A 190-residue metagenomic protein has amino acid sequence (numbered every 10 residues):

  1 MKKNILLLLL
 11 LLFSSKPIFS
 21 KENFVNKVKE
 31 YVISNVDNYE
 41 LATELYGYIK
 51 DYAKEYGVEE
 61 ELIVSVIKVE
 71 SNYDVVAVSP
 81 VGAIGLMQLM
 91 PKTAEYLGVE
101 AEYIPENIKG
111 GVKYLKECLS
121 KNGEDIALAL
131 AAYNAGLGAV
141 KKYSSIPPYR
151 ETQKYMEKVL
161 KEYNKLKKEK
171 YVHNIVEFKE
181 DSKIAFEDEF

Functional and structural regions predicted by a protein language model:
M1-K2: N-terminal hydrophobic targeting signals that begin at the initiator methionine
I5-F13: Sec-dependent N-terminal signal peptides
K16-S20: Sec/Tat signal peptide C-region and signal peptidase I cleavage site
K21-F190: Catalytic glycan-binding domains that act on GlcNAc-containing polysaccharides
